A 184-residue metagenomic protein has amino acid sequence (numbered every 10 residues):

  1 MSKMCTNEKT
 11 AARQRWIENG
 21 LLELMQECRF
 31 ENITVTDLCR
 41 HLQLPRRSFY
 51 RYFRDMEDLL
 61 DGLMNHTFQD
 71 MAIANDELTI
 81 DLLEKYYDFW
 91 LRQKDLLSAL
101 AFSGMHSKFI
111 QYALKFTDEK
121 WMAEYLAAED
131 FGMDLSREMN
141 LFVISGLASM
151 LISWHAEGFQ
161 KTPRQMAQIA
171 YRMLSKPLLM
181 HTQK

Functional and structural regions predicted by a protein language model:
M1-C28, N32, D37: Basic, helix-initiating cap at the start of DNA-binding domains
W16, N32, L44, D55-L60: Short amphipathic alpha-helical segment with a characteristic S/N-K-E followed by hydrophobic residues
E23-E27, I33, L63-Y86, L97-S98: Amphipathic alpha-helical linker/stalk segments
T36-H41, F49, W90: Append "Primarily bacterial transcriptional regulators
Q43-F53, L147: Short hydrophobic/aromatic patch on the recognition helix
E77-A123: Helical hydrophobic small-molecule/effector-binding pocket
H106-S149, L179: Amphipathic alpha-helical packing segments from all-alpha helical-bundle domains
D134-P177: Hydrophobic alpha-helical segments that form the core of small-molecule binding pockets and/or dimer interfaces
